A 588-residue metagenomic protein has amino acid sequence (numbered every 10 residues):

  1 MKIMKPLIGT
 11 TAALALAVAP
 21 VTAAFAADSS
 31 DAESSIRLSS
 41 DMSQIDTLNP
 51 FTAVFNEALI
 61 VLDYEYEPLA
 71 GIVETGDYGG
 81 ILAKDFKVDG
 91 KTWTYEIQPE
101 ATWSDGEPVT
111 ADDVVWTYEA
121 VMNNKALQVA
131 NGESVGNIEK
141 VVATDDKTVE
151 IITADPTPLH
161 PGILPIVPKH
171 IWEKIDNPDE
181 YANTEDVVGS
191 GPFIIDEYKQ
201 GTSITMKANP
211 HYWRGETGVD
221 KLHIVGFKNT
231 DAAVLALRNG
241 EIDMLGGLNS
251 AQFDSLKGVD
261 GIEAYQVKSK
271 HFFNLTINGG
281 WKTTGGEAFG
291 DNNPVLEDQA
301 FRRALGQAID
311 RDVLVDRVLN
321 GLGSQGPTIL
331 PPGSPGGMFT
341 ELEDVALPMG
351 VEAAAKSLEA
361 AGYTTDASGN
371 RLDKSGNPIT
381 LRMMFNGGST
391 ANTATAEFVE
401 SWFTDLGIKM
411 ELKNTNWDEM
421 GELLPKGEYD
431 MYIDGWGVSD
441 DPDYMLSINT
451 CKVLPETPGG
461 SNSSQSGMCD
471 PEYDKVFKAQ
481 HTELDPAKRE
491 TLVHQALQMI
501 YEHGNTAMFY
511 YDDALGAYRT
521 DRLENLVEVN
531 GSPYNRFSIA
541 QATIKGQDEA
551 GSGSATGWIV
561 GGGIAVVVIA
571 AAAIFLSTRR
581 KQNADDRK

Functional and structural regions predicted by a protein language model:
K2-P6, E74, K91-T92, Q98-V129 (+5 more regions): Extracytoplasmic/periplasmic ligand-capture domains
T11-A19: Bacterial N-terminal signal peptides
V21-S30, L576, R580: Sec-dependent signal peptide cleavage junction
D31-S35, Y64, I81-A83, G90-T92 (+10 more regions): Extracytoplasmic
S39-V88, E119, V188: N-terminal lobe/hinge region of extracytoplasmic solute-binding protein
S40, T92-P99, K147-T157, M206: Short, hydrophobic/aromatic-enriched beta-strand segments in well-ordered soluble domains
K87, A130-K174: Surface-exposed binding/hinge segments that line and control ligand-binding clefts or catalytic entry sites
Y518-G551: Long beta-strand-rich cores associated with HINT superfamily self-processing modules
